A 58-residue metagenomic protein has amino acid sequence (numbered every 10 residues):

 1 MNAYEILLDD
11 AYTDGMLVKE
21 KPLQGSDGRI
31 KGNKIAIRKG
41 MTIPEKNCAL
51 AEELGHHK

Functional and structural regions predicted by a protein language model:
M1-K58: Active-site hotspot residues in diverse enzymes, especially metal/ion-binding acidic/histidine motifs
